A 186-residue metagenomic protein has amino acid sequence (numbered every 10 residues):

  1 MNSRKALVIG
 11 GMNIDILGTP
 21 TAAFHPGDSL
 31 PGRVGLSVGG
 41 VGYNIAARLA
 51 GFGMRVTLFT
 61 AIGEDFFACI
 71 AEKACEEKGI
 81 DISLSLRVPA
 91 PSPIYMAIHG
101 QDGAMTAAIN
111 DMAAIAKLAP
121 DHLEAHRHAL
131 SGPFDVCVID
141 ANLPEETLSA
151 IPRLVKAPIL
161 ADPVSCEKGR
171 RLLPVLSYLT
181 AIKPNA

Functional and structural regions predicted by a protein language model:
M1-A61, F66-E72, E76-E77: Glycine-rich phosphate/adenosyl-contacting loop at the front of the ribokinase-like
M1-M12, A74-R87, I98-A186: Ribokinase/PfkB-type carbohydrate-kinase core domain
A90-P93: Short acidic/glycine-enriched loop/turn segments that link adjacent beta-strands
